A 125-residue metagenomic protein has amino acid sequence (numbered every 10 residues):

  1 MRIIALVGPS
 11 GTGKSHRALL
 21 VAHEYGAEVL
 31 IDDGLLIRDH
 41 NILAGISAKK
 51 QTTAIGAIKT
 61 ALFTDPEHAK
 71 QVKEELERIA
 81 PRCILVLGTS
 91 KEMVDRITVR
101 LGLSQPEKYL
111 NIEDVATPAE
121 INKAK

Functional and structural regions predicted by a protein language model:
R2-A22: Glycine-rich phosphate-binding P-loop
P9, G34, G88-S90: Fold-independent oxyanion-binding glycine-rich loops and adjacent beta-strand/coil segments at enzyme active sites
S10-K14, Q51, E107: Aromatic-enriched hydrophobic runs in primary sequence
G13, R38, A44, A116-A119: A broad, structure-centric signal for solvent-exposed, well-ordered loop/edge residues that line or flank functional
E28-L85: Conserved nucleotide-sensing/catalytic segment adjacent to the nucleotide-binding pocket in NTP-handling enzymes
E67-K125: Replace "adjacent to P-loop NTPase cores in ATP/GTP-dependent enzymes" with "adjacent to NTP-binding cores
